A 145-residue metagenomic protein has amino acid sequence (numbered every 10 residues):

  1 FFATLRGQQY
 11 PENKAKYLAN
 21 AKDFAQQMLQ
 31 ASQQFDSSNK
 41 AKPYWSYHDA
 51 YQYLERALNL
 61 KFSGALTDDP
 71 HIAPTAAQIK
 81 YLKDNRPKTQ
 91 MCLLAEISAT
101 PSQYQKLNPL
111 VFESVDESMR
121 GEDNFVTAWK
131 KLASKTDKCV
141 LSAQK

Functional and structural regions predicted by a protein language model:
F1-K145: Extracytoplasmic metal-acquisition and chelation regions
